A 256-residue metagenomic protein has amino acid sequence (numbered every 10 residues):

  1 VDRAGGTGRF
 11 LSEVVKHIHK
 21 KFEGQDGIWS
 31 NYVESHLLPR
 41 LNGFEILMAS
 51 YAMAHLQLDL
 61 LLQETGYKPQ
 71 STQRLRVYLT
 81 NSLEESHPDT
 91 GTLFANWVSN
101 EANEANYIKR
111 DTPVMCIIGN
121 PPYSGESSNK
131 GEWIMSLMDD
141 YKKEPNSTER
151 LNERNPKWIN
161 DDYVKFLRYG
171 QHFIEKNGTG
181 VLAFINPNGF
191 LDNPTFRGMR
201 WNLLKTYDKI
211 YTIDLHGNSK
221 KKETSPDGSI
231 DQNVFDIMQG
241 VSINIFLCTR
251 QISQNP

Functional and structural regions predicted by a protein language model:
V1-T212: SAM-dependent methyltransferase catalytic region
E34, T224, N233-D236: Short glycine-biased active-site loop of nucleotidyltransferases that positions the nucleotide triphosphate and helps
S86, F190, T212-E223, G228-D231: Amphipathic helix/helix-loop-helix segment enriched in hydrophobic residues with interspersed Lys/Arg and occasional
I230-P256: Flexible, glycine-/basic-rich loop-and-beta segments that form/coincide with the SAM-dependent methyltransferase
